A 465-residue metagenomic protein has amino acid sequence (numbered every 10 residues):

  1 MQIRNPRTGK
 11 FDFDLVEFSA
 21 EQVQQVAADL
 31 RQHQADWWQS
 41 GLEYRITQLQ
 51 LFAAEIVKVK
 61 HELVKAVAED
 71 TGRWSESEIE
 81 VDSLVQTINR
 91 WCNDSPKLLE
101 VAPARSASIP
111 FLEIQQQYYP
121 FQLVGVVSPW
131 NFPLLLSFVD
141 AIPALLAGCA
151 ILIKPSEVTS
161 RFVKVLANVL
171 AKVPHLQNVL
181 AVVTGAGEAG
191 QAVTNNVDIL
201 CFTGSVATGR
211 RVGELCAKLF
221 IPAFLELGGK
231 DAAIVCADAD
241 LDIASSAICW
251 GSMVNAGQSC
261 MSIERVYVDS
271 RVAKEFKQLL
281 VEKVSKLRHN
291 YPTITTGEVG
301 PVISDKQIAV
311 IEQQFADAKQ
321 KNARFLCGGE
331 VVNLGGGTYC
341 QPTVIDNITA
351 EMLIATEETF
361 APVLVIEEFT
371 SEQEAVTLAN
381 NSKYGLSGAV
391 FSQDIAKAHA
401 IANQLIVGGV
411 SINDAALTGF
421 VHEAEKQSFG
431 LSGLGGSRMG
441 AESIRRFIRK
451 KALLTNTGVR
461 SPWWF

Functional and structural regions predicted by a protein language model:
M1-L112: N-terminal Rossmann-like NAD(P)+-binding subdomain of aldehyde/semialdehyde dehydrogenases
P6, A20-V23, L42, L241 (+3 more regions): Residues at or immediately preceding the N-termini of alpha-helices
T8-D14, V332, Y339-F465: Conserved C-terminal structural/oligomerization subdomain of aldehyde/semialdehyde dehydrogenase
G9, R45, V67, G148 (+8 more regions): Residue-level signal for inorganic ion chemistry
F11-F18, H33-Q39, V126, I234-C236 (+5 more regions): Short, well-ordered beta-strand elements within core beta-sheets of diverse protein domains
Q34, W38, A53-K60, V64 (+17 more regions): Structural signal for hydrophobic packing residues in well-ordered secondary-structure cores of soluble enzyme domains
V57, P103-I243, F369: Rossmann-like NAD(P) dinucleotide-binding subdomain of oxidoreductase/dehydrogenase enzymes
A207-T349, I412, P462-W463: ALDH superfamily catalytic-core signature
